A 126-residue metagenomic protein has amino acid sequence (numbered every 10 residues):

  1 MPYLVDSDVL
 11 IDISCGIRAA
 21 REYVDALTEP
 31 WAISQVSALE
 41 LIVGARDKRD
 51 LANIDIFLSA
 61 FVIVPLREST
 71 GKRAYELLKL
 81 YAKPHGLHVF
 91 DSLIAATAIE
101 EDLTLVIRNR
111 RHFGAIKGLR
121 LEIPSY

Functional and structural regions predicted by a protein language model:
M1, I17, A95-A96, E100-Y126: Acidic, PIN/NYN-like endoribonuclease modules and their adjacent C-terminal/linker elements
M1-I33, I42-I56: Short, well-structured N-terminal submotif of metal-dependent ribonuclease cores
V5-D6, I33-S34, L87-H88, N109-R110 (+1 more regions): Histidine- and aromatic-rich ligand-binding microenvironments
L10, A38-L41, G71, F113: A generic structural signal for short hydrophobic patches within well-formed alpha-helices
L27-P30, F57-F61, E101, I116: Structured helix-beta-strand junction loops
K48-A52, Y81, E122-Y126: Short, hinge-like loop/turn segments at secondary-structure boundaries
V62-R111: Active-site neighborhoods of divalent-metal-dependent phosphate/nucleic-acid chemistry enzymes
